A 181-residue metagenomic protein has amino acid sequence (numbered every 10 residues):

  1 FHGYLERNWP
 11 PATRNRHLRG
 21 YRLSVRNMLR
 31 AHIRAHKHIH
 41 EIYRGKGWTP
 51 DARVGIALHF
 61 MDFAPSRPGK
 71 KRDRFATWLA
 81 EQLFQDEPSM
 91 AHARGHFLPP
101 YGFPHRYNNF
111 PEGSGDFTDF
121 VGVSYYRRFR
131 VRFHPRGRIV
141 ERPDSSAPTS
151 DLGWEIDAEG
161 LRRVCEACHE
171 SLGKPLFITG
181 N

Functional and structural regions predicted by a protein language model:
F1-N181: Active-site region of glycoside hydrolase catalytic domains
